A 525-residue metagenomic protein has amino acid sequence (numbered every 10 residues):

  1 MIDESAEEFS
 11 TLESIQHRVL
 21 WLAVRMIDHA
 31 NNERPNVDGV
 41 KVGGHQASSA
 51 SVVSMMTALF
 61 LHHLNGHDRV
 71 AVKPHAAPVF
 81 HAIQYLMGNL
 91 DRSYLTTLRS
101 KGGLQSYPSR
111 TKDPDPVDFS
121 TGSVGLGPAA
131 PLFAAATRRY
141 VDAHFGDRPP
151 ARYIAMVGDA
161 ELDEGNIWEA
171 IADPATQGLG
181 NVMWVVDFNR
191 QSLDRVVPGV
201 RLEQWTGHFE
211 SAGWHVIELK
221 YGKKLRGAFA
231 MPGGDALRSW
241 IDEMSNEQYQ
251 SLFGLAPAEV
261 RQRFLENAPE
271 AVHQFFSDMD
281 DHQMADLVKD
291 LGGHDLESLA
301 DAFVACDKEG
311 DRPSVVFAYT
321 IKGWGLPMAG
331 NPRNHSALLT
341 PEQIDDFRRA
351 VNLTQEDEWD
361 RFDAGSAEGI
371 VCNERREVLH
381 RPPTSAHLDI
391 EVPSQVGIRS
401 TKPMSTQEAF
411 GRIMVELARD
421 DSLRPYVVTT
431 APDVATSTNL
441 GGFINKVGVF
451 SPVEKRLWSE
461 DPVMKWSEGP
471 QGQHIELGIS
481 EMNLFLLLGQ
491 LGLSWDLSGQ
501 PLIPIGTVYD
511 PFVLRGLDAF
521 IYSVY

Functional and structural regions predicted by a protein language model:
M1-R152, Q274-G293, E297-D301, D363-Y525: Thiamine diphosphate
D3, F188-M404: Long, well-ordered, tryptophan-enriched scaffold segments
E33-V37, Q46-S49, Y153-V157, W184-F188 (+2 more regions): Conserved alpha/beta enzyme-core scaffolds, especially Rossmann-like or related mixed alpha/beta domains that build
K73, R99, M156-V157, M183-D187 (+2 more regions): Short beta-strand segments
A151, G178-V182, W214, P501-L502: Short glycine-/polar-rich loops that comprise or flank the Walker A/P-loop and associated switch/sensor motifs
E164-N189, F520-S523: A short alpha/beta connector and helix-capping loop motif
E164-W168, V196-G199, G516-L517: Conserved strand-to-helix beginnings and helix N-cap segments that scaffold or border functional pockets
A175-T176, E210, G310, D496 (+1 more regions): Anion (oxyanion) recognition and catalysis
